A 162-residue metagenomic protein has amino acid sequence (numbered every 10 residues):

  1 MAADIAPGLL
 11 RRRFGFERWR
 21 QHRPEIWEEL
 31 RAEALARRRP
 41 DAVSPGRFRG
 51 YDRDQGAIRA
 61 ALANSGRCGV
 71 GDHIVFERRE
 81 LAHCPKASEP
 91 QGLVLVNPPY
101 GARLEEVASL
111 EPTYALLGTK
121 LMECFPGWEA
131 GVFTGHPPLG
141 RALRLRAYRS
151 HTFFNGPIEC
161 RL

Functional and structural regions predicted by a protein language model:
M1-P85: Conserved S-adenosyl-L-methionine
E77-L162: C-terminal catalytic and target-recognition region of SAM-dependent MTase-like enzymes, primarily methyltransferases
